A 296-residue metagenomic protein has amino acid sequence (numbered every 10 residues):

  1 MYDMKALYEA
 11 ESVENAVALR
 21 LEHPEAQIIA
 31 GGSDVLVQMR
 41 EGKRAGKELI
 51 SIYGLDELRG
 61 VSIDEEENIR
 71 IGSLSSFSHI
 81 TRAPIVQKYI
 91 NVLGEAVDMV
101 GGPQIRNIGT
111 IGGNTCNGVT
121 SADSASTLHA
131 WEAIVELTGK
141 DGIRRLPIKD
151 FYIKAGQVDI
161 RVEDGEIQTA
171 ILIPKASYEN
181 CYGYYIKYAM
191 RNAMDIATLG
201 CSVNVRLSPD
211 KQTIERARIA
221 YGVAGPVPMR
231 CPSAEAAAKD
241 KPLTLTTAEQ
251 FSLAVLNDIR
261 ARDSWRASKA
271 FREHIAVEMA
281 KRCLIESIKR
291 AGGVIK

Functional and structural regions predicted by a protein language model:
M1-K296: C-terminal structural segment of proteins
